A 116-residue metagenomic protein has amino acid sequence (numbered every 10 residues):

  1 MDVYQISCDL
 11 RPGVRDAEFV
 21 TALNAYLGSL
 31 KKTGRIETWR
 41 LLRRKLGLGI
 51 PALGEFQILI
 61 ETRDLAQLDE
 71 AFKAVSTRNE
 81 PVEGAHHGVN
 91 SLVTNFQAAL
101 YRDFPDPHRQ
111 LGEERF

Functional and structural regions predicted by a protein language model:
M1-D2, G49-A52: Short, flexible turn/loop "capping" segments at secondary-structure junctions
D2-D9: Active-site-flanking beta-strand signature of metal-NTP-handling nucleotidyl enzymes and homologous cyclase-like
I6, F19, L23, I58 (+1 more regions): Hydrophobic pocket/interface hotspot
L10-G13, R63-D64: Structural beta->alpha junctions
V14-L41: Short amphipathic alpha-helical segments
S29-E37, P51-E55, L59-F104, R115: An amphipathic, aromatic/His-enriched active-site/gating alpha helix that lines ligand/cofactor pockets
L42-L48: Short, solvent-exposed loop/turn elements at beta->coil junctions and helix N-caps that rim active or binding pockets
R109-R115: Short, charged, intrinsically disordered terminal tails
